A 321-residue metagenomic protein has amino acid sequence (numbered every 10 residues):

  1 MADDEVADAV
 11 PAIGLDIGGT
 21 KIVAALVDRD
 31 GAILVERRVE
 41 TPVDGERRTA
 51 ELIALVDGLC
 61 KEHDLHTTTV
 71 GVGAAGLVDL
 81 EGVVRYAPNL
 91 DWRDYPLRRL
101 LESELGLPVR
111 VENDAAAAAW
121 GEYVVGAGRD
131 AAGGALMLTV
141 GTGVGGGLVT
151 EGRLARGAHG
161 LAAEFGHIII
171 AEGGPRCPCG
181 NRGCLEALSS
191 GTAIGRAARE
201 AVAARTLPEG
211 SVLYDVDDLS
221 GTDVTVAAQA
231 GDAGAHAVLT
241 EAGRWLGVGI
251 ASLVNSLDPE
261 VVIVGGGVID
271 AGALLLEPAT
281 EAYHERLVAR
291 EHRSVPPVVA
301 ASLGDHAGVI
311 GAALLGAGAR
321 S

Functional and structural regions predicted by a protein language model:
M1-T69, D79-V83, R99-V109, V124-A132 (+2 more regions): ATP-binding/phosphotransfer module of carbohydrate and carboxylate kinases, centering on a glycine-rich
D16, G71-A75, L136-G143, G147-V149: Short beta-strand segments
R37-V39, P88, A158: Short hydrophobic alpha-helix segments
E40-V43, W92, A162-E164: A short acidic/small-residue loop/turn micro-motif
V84-R93: A charged helix-plus-loop insertion that forms the helical arch/lid used to bind and gate nucleic-acid substrates
V111-N113: Short loop/edge segments at beta-strand edges and connector loops that shape dinucleotide/nucleotide cofactor-binding
A117-V124, G146-L148, H167-I168: Adenylate-forming
L148-E164: Short, charged low-complexity linear segments at domain edges
